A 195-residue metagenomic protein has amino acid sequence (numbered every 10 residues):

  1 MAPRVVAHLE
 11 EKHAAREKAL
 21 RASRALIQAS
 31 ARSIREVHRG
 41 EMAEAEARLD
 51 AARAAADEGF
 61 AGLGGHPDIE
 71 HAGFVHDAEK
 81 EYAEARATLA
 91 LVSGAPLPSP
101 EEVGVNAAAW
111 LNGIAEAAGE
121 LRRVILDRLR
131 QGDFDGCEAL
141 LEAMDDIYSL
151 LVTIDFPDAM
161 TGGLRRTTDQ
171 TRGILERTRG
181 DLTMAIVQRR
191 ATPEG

Functional and structural regions predicted by a protein language model:
M1-L63: Leu/Val/Ala/Ile-rich N-terminal alpha-helices, chiefly Sec-type signal peptides and the beginnings
E11-A22, I34-V37, E41-E44, P67-D77 (+4 more regions): Non-transmembrane, amphipathic alpha-helical segments
A14, R21, Q28, A54 (+6 more regions): DHp/HisKA dimerization-phosphoacceptor four-helix bundle of two-component histidine kinases and homologous
S30, I34-V37, R53-F60, Y82-L89 (+5 more regions): A structural signal for well-ordered alpha-helices, especially hydrophobic packing surfaces of coiled-coils
E41, A45-A54, D68-Y82, E142-D145 (+2 more regions): Charge-rich, acidic-biased intrinsically disordered regions
R48-V105: Long, charged all-alpha helical bundle/coiled-coil segments in cytosolic proteins
R86-D133, A139-E142: Long, charge-patterned amphipathic alpha-helical coiled-coil/hairpin "stalk" segments used as oligomerization
F134-G195: Long amphipathic all-alpha helical oligomerization modules
